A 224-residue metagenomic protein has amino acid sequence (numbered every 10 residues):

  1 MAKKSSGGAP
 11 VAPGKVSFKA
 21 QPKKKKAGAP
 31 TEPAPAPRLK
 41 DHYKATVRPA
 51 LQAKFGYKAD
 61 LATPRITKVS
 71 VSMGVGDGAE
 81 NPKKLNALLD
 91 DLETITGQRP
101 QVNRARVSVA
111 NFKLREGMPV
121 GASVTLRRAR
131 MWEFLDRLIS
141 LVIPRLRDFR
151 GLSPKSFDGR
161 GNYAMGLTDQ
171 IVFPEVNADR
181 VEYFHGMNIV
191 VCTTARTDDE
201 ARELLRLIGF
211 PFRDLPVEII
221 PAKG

Functional and structural regions predicted by a protein language model:
A2-G224: Ribosome-associated RNA-binding proteins
